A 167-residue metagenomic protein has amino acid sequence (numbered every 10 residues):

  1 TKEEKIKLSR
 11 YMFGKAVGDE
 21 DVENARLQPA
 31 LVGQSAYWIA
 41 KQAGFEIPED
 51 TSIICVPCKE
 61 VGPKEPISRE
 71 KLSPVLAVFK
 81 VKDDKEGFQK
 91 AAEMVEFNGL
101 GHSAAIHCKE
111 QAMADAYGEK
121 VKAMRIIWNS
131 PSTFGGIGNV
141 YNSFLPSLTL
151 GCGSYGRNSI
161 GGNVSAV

Functional and structural regions predicted by a protein language model:
T1-G62, D83-Q89: ALDH superfamily catalytic-core signature
F45-V167: Conserved C-terminal structural/oligomerization subdomain of aldehyde/semialdehyde dehydrogenase
